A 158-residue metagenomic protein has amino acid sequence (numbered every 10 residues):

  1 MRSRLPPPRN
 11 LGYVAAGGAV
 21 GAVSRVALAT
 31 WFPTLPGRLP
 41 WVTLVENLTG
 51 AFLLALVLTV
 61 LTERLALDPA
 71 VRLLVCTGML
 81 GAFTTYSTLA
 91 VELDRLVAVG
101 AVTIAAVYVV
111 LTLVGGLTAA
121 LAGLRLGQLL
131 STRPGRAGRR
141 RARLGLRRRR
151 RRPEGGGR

Functional and structural regions predicted by a protein language model:
M1-R158: Membrane-interface helix-loop junctions in multi-pass transporters/channels
